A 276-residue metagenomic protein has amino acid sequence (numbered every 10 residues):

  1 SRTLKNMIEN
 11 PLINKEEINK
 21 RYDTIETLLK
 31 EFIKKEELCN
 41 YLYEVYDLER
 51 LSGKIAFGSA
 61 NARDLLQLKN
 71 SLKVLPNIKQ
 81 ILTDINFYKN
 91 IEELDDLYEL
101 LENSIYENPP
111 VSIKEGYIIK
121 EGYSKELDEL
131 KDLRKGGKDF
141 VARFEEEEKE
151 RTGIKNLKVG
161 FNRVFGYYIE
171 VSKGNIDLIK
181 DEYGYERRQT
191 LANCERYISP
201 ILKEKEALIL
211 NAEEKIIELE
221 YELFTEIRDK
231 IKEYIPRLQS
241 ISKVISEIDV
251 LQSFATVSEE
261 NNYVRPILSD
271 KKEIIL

Functional and structural regions predicted by a protein language model:
S1-N19, F32-S104, E148-E226, I231-I235 (+1 more regions): A conserved P-loop NTPase coupling/switch region
F57, N108-K125, C194-Y197, I201: Short His/Asp/Glu-rich catalytic/ion-coordination signatures at enzyme active sites or charged loops
L82-I91, E107-Y117, V257-Y263: Long amphipathic alpha-helical segments
T83-N86, R143-I154, S253-V264: Active-site phosphate-binding and catalytic loops of NTP-dependent enzymes
S124-E147: A short, contiguous, amphipathic alpha-helix enriched in charged residues
L178, P236, K243-L276: Conserved NTPase motor "head" modules and their coupling/switch loops across ABC/AAA+ ATPases, GTPases, and GHKL ATPases
